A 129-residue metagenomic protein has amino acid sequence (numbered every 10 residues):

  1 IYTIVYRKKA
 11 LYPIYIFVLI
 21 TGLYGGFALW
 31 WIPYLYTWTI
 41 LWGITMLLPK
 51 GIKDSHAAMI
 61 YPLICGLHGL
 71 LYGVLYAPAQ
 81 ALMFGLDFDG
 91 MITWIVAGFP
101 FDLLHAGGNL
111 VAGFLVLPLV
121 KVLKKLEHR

Functional and structural regions predicted by a protein language model:
I1, A10, V18, G22 (+4 more regions): A generic structural signal for ordered alpha-helices
I1-L11, G43-L48: Generic transmembrane alpha-helix motif of multi-pass integral membrane proteins
I4-Y6, Y24, G107: Transmembrane helix irregularities
Y12-Y15, L35, F114-L115: Transmembrane-embedded, aromatic-rich helix segments that form part of the hydrophobic channel/pocket engaging
I16-G51: Interfacial aromatic-anchored transmembrane helix boundaries in multi-pass membrane proteins
A28-P33, L47, D54-R129: Membrane-embedded alpha-helical hairpins and interfacial helices in multi-pass inner-membrane proteins
